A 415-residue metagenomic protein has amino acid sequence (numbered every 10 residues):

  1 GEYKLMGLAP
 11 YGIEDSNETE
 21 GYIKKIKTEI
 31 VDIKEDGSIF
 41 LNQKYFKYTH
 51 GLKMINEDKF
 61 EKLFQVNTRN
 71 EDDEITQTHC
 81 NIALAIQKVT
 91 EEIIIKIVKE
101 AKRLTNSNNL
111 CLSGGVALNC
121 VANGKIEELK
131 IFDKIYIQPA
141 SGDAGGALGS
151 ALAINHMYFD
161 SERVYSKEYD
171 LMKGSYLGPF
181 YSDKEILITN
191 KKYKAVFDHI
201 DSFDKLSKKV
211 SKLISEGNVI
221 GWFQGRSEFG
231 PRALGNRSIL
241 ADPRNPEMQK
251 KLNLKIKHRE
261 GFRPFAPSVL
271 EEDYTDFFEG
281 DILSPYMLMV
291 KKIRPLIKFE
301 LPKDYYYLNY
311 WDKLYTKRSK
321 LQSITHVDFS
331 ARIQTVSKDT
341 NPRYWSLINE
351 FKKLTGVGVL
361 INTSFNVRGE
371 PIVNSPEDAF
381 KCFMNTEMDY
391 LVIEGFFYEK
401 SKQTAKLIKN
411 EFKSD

Functional and structural regions predicted by a protein language model:
G1-E61, Q65-D73, K99, N108-N109 (+2 more regions): Flexible beta->alpha loop and helix N-cap segments adjacent to enzyme active/binding sites
D72-E92, S337, N341: Short acidic-aromatic active-site loops that bind/stabilize oxyanions
L84-L110: Phosphate/ATP-binding catalytic cores across multiple sugar-kinase/actin-like superfamilies, primarily ASKHA
V89, A117-N119: A general "terminal functional-core" signal
L112-G115: Buried hydrophobic side chains on well-structured beta-strands
